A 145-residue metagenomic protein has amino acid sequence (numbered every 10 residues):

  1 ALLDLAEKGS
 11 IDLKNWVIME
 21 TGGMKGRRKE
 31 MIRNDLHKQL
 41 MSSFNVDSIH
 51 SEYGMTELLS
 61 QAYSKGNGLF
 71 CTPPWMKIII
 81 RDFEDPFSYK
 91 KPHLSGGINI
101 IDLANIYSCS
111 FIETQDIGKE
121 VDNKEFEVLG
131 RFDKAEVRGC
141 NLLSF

Functional and structural regions predicted by a protein language model:
A1-F145: Active-site glycine/GP-rich loop and adjacent strand/helix microenvironment that borders small-molecule binding pockets
